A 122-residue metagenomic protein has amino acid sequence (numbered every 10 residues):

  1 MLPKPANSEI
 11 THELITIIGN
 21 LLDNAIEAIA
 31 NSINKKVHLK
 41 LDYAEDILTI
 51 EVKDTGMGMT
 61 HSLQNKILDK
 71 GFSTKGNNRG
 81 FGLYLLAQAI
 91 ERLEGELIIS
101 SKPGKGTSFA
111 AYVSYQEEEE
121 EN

Functional and structural regions predicted by a protein language model:
M1-I17: Conserved short strand/loop->alpha-helix "switch" segment adjacent to the catalytic nucleotide/phosphoryl-transfer site
A25-I33: A short, flexible helix-to-loop-to-beta junction within the catalytic ATP-binding CA
K36-D46: Short beta-strand/loop element within the Bergerat-fold HATPase_c
D54: Acidic ATP/Mg2+-coordinating residue in the GHKL
G58, K102-A110: Glycine-rich nucleotide-binding loop
M59-G71: Short conserved segment of the HATPase_c
I90-E91: Detector for a conserved hydrophobic position within an alpha-helical segment of the HATPase_c
E94-S100: Glycine-rich ATP-binding loops of the HATPase_c
